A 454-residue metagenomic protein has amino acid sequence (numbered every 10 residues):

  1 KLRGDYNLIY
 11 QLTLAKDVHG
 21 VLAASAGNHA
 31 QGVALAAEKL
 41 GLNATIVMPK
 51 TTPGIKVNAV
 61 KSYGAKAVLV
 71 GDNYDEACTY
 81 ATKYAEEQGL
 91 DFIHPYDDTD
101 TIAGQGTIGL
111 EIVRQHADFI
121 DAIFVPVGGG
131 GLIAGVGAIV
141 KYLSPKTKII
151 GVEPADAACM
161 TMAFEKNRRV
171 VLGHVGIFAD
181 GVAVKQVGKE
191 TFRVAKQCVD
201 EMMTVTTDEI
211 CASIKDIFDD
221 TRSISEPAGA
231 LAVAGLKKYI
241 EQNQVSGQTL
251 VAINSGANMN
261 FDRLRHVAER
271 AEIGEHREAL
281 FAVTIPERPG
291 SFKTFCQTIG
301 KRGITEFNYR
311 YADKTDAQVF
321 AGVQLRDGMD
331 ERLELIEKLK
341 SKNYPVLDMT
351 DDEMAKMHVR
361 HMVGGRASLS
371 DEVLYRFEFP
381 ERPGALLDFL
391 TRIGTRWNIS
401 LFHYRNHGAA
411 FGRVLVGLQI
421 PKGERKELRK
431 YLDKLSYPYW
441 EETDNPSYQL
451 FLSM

Functional and structural regions predicted by a protein language model:
K1, I93, V127-G129, V184-G188 (+1 more regions): Short glycine/threonine-rich catalytic loop with a Thr-x-Gly-x-Asp
K1-L8, A26, H94-I112, S225-L231: A glycine-rich, Thr/Ser-enriched phosphate-binding loop motif common to dinucleotide/cofactor-binding enzymes
K1-T51: Active-site cofactor/substrate anionic-group-binding motifs, chiefly glycine- and Lys/Arg-rich phosphate-binding loops
V33-L40, E111, I133-S144: Short Gly/Thr/Asp-enriched flexible loops that form oxyanion-binding sites at enzyme active sites
T45-A122, V140, E153-I210: Small/polar-residue-rich loop-to-helix segments that shape phosphate-bearing ligand pockets
G188-G247: Active-site-adjacent helical/loop segments in soluble small-molecule enzymes
K237-R270: Catalytic phosphate/nucleotide-handling subdomain of diverse soluble enzymes
F261-M454: A conserved regulatory-domain signal marking ACT and ACT-like small-molecule sensing domains and adjacent regulatory
